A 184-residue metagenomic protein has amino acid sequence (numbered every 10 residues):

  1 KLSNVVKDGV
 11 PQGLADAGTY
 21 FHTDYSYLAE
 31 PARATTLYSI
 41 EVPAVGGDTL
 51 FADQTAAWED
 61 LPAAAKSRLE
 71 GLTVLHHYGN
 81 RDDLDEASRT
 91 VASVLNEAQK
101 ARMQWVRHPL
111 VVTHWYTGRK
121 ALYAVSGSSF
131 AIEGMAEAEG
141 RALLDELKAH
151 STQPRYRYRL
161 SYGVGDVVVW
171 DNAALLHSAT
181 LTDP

Functional and structural regions predicted by a protein language model:
K1-V167, N172-P184: Non-heme Fe(II) oxygenase catalytic core, chiefly the N-lobe of the double-stranded beta-helix
